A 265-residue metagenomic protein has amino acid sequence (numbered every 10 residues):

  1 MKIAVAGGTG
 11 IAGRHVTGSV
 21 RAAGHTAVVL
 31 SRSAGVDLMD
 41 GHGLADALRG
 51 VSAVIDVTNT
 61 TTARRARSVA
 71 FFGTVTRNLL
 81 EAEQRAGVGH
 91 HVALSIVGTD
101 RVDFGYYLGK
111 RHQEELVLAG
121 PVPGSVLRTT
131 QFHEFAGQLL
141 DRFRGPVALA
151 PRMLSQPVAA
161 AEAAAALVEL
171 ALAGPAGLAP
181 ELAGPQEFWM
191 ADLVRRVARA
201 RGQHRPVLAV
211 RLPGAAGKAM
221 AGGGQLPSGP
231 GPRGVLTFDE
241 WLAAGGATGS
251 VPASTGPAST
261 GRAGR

Functional and structural regions predicted by a protein language model:
M1-A23: N-terminal Rossmann NAD(P)H-binding glycine-rich loop of SDR-like oxidoreductase domains
A12, V54, A160-L167, L182 (+2 more regions): Non-catalytic, hydrophobic alpha-helical segments
H25-A86, I96-R101: NAD(P)H-binding glycine-rich loop region in Rossmannoid oxidoreductase-like domains and their noncatalytic homologs
G87-H90, S95, D100, H112-Q138 (+1 more regions): Conserved beta-loop-beta element that borders a ligand/cofactor-binding pocket
S125, Q138-V158, E162: A conserved pocket-lining segment of Rossmann-fold NAD(P)-dependent short-chain dehydrogenase/reductase
E134-G145, L170-P180, Q203-R205: Glycine/proline-rich active-site loop of Rossmann-fold NAD(P)-dependent oxidoreductases
L149-L154, P180-E187: Glycine-rich Rossmann NAD(P)(H)-binding loop
E187, V194-G256, G261-R265: Mobile cap/lid helix-loop segments that border enzyme active or cofactor-binding sites and regulate substrate access
